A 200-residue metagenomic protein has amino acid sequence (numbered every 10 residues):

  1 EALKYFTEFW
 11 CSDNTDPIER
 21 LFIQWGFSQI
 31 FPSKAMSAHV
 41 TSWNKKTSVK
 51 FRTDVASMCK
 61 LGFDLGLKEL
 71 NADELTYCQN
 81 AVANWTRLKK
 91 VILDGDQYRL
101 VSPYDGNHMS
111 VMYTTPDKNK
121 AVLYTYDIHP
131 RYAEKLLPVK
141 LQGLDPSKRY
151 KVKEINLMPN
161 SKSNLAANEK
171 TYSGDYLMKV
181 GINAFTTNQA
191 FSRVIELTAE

Functional and structural regions predicted by a protein language model:
E1, D64-G66, A72-E74, P130-A133 (+1 more regions): Flexible loop/turn segments at secondary-structure boundaries
E1-K68: Glycan-recognition surfaces
S28, T47, M112-P116, L141-G143 (+1 more regions): A general structural signal for short secondary-structure junctions and capping/turn motifs
A56, L123, V152: Conserved, mostly hydrophobic/aromatic
M58-K60, D64-V101: Aromatic- and carboxylate-lined catalytic core of secreted/periplasmic carbohydrate-active enzymes
S102-P146: Carbohydrate-binding surface patches
H129-E200: C-terminal beta-sandwich/jelly-roll accessory domains of carbohydrate-active enzymes
